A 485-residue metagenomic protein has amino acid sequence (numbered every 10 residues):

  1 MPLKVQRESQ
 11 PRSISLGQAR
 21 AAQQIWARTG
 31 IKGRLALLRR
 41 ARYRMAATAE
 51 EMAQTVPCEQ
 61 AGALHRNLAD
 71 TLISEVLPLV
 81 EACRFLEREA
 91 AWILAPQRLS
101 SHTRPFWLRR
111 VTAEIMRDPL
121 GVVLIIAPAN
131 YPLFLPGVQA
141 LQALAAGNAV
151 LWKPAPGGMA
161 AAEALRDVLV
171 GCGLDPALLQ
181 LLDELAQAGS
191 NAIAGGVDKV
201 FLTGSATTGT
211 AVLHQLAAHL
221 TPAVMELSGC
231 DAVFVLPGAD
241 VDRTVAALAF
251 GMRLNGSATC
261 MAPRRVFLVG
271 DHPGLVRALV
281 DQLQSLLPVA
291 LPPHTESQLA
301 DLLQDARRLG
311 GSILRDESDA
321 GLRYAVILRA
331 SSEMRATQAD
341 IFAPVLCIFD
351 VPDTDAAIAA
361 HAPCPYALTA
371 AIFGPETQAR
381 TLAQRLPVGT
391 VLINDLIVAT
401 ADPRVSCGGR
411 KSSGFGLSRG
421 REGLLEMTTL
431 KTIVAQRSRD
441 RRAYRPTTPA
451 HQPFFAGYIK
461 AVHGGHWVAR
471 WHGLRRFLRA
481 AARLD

Functional and structural regions predicted by a protein language model:
M1-V111, W471-D485: N-terminal Rossmann-like NAD(P)+-binding subdomain of aldehyde/semialdehyde dehydrogenases
P2-Q10, L268, Q284-S285, L322-D485: Conserved C-terminal structural/oligomerization subdomain of aldehyde/semialdehyde dehydrogenase
Q6-S9, T207-S332, T354-D355, I393 (+1 more regions): ALDH superfamily catalytic-core signature
A21-R28, L124-I125, F234-V235, R265-G270 (+4 more regions): Short, well-ordered beta-strand elements within core beta-sheets of diverse protein domains
Q23, A27, R42-M45, A49 (+14 more regions): Structural signal for hydrophobic packing residues in well-ordered secondary-structure cores of soluble enzyme domains
R34, C83, G147, L179 (+7 more regions): Residue-level signal for inorganic ion chemistry
H102-R243, A306, V351, L474-R475: Rossmann-like NAD(P) dinucleotide-binding subdomain of oxidoreductase/dehydrogenase enzymes
D183, G204, R315-E317, G374: Short loop/edge segments at beta-strand edges and connector loops that shape dinucleotide/nucleotide cofactor-binding
